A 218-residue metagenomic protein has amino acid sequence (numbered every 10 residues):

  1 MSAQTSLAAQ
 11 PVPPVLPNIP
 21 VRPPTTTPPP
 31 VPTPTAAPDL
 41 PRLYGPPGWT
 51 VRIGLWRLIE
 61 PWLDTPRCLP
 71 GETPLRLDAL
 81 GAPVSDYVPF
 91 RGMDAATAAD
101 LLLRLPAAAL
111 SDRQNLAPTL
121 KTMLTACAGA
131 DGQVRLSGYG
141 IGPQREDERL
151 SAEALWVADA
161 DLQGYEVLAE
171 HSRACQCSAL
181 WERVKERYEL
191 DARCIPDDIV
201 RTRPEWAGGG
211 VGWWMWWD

Functional and structural regions predicted by a protein language model:
S2-R173: Long, contiguous N-terminal structural blocks used for assembly/anchoring
R42, L55, A174, I199 (+1 more regions): Intrinsically disordered, low-complexity regions enriched in Ser/Pro/Gly/Gln/His and often acidic
V167-Y188: Short amphipathic alpha-helices in soluble, non-transmembrane regions that often serve as interface/regulatory elements
R183-D218: Acidic, proline/glycine-rich low-complexity IDRs
